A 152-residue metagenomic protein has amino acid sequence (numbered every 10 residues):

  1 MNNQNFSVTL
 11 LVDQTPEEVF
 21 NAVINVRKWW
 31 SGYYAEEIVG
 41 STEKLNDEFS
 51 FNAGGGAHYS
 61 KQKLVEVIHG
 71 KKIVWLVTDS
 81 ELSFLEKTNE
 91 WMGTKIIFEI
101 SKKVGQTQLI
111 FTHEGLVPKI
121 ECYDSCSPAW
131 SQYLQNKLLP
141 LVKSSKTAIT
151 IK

Functional and structural regions predicted by a protein language model:
M1-Q4, S101-K103: Hydrophobic-ligand-binding modules of eukaryotic lipid transfer/binding families
N5-D13: Short amphipathic
S7-V8, E18, N25-K61, I151-K152: Short beta-edge strand/loop motif at the mouth of beta-sheet-based domains
Q14-E17, E121: A generic structural signal for alpha-helix starts
V19-V23, F49, L64, W75 (+2 more regions): Hydrophobic pocket/interface hotspot
I24-N25, Q135: Solvent-exposed alpha-helix faces
G40, A57-V104, E114: Hydrophobic-ligand binding "helix-grip"
G115-K152: A conserved amphipathic terminal alpha-helix motif
